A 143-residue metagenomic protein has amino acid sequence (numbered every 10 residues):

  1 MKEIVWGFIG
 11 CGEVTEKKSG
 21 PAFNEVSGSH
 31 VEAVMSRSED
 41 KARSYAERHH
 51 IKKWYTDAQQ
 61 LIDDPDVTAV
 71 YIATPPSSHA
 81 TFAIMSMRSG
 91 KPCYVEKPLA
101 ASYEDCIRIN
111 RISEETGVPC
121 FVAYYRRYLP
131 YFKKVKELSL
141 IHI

Functional and structural regions predicted by a protein language model:
M1-H49: N-terminal Rossmann-like dinucleotide-binding module
I9-S19, I62-V70, V118: A broad helix-preferring feature
S29, K91, V118-P119: Short, well-ordered coil/turn segments that N-cap beta-strands
H49, S89, E115-T116: Helix C-cap/helix->beta junction micro-motif
K52-N110: Beta-loop-alpha module in the N-terminal Rossmann-like domain of NAD(P)-dependent dehydrogenases, especially those
L99-D105, V122, Y128-Y131: Conserved PLP phosphate-binding loop immediately N-terminal to the Schiff-base lysine helix in PLP-dependent enzymes
R108-Y125: Rossmann-fold dehydrogenase core element
I141-I143: Conserved small/polar residues in nucleotide/adenosyl-binding loops
